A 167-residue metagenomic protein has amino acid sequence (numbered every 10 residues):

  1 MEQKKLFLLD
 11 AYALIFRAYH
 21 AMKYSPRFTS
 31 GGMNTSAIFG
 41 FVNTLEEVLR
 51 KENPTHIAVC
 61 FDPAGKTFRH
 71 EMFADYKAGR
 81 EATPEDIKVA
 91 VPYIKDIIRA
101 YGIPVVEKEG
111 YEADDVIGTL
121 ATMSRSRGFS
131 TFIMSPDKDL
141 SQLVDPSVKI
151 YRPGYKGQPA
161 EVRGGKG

Functional and structural regions predicted by a protein language model:
E2-M134, K138-P159: Noncatalytic, basic helical substrate-engagement surface that gates or grips nucleic-acid strands
G157-G167: A short, charged helix-loop
